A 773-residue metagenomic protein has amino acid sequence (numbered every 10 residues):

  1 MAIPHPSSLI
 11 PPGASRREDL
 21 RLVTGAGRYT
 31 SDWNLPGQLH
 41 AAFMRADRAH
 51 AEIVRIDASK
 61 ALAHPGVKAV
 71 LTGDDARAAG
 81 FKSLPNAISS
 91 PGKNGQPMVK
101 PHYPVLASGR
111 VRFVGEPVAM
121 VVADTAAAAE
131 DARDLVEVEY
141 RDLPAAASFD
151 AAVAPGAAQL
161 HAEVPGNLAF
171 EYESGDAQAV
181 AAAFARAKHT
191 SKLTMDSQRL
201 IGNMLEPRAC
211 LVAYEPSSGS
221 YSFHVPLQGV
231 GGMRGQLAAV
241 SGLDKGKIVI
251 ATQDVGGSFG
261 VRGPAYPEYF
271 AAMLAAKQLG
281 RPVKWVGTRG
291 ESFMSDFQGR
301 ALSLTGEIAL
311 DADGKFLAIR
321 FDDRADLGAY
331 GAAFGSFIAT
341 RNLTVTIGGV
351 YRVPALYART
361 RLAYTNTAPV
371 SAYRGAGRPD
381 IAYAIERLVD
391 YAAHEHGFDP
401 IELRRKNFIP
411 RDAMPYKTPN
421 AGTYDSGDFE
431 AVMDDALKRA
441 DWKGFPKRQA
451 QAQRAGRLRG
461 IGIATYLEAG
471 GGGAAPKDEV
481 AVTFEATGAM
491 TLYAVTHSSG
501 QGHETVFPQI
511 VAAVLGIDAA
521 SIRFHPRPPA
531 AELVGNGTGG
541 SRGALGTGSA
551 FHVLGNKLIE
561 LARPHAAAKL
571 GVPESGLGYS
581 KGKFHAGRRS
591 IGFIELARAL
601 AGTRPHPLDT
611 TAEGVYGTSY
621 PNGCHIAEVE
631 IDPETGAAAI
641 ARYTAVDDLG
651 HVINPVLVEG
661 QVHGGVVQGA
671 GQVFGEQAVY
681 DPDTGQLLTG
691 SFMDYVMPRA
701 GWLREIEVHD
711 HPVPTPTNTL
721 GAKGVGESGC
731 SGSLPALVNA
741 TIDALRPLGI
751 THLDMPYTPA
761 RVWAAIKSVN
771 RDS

Functional and structural regions predicted by a protein language model:
M1-P165, Q278, I631: Flexible, low-hydrophobicity surface segments
P12, E18-R21, A87-P101, N167-C210 (+4 more regions): Glycine-rich loop/linker segments at domain edges
H64, G73-D74, A87, Q96 (+6 more regions): C-terminal catalytic domains of large/alpha subunits in multi-subunit enzymes
F81-P85, A132-L135, V225, R234-Q236 (+12 more regions): Short acidic, glycine/serine/threonine-rich loops at helix termini
S108, E206-L211, S303, G460 (+3 more regions): Short glycine-rich loop/turn motifs
G109-V111, D244-T252, K277-T288, S292-F293: Conserved catalytic cysteine-centered active-site region of acyl-thioester-dependent Claisen-condensing enzymes
P226-Q228, G470-T491: Active-site-adjacent "gating/activation" loops or surface patches in catalytic cores
S258-G280, K284-V286, H503-V511: Thiamine diphosphate
